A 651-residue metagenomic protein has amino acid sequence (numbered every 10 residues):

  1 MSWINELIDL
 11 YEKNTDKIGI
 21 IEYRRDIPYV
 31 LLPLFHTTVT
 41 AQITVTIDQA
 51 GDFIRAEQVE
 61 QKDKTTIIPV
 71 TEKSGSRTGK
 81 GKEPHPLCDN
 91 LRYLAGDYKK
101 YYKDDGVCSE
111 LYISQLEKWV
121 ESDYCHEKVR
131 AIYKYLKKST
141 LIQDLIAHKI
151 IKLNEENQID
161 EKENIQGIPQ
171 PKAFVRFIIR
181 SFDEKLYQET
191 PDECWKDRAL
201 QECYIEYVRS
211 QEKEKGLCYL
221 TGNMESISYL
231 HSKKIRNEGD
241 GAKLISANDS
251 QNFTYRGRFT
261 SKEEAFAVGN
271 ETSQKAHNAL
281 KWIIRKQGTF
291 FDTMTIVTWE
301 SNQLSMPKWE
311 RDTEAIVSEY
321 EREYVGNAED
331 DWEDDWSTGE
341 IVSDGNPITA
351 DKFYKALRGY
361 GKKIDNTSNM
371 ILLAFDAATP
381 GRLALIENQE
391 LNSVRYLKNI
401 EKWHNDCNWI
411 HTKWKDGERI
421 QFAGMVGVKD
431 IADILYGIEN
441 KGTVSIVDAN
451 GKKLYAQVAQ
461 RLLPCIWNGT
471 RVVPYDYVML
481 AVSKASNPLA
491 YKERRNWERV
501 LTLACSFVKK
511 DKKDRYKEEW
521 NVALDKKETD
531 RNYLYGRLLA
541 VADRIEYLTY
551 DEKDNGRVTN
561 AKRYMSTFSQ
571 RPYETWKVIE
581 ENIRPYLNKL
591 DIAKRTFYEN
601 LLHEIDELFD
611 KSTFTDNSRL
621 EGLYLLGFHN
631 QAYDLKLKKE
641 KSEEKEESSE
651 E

Functional and structural regions predicted by a protein language model:
M1-C203, E225-E651: Extended alpha-helical scaffolding segments
Q166, V208-R209: Beta-strand elements of modular eukaryotic interaction domains
S210-G216: Short metal-coordination and nucleic-acid-contact micro-motifs, chiefly zinc-binding Cys/His arrays
T221-N223: Short Cys/His-rich metal-coordination motifs, predominantly Zn2+-binding knuckles/fingers
